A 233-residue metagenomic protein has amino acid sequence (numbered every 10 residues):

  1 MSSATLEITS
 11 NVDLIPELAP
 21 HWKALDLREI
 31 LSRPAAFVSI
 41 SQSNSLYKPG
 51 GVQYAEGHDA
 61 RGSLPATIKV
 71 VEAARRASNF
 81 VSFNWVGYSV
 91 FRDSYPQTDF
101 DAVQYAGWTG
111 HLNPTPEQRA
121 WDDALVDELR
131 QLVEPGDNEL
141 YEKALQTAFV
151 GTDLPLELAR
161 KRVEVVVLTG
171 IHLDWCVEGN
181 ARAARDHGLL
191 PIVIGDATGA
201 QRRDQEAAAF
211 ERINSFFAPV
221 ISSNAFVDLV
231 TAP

Functional and structural regions predicted by a protein language model:
S2-A36, E72, R76-A77, A102-P233: Active-site-adjacent betaalpha module
R33, G51-A74, S78-W85: A short alpha/beta connector and helix-capping loop motif
A36-L46: Acidic-leg catalytic submotif of subtilisin-like serine proteases
G50-V52, Y95-V103: Short, flexible, mixed-charge acidic loops at enzyme active sites
W85-Y88, I171: Short, well-ordered beta-to-alpha junction loops that form the rim of enzyme active sites and present histidine/acidic
V90-S94: Short catalytic/ligand-binding loop motif for oxyanion handling, primarily in non-cytosolic enzymes, centered on
